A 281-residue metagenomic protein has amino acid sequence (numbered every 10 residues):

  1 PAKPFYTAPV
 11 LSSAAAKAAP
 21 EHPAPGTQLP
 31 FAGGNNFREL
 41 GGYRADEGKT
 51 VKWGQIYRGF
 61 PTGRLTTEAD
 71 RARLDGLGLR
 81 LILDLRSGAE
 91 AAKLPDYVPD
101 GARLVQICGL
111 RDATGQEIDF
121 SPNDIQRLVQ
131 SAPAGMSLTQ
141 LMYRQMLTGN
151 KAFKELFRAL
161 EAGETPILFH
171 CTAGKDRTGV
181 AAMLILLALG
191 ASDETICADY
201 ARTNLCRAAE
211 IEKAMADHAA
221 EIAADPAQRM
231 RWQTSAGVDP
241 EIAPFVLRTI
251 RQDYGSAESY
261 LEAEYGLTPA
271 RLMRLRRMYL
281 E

Functional and structural regions predicted by a protein language model:
K3-L168, V180-E281: Cys-dependent protein tyrosine phosphatase-like superfamily
A173, R177-T178: Ser/Thr-glycine-rich phosphate-binding loops at phosphate-binding pockets of nucleotides, nucleotide cofactors
